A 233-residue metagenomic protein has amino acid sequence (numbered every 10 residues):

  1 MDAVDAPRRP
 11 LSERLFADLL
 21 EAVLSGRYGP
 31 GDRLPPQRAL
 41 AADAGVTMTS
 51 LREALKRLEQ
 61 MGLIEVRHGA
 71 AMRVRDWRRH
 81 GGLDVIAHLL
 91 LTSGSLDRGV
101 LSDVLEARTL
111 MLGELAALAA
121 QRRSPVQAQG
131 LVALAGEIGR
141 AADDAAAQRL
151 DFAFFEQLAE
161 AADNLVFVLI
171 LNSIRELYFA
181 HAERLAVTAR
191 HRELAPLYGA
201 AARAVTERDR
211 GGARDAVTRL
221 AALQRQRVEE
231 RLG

Functional and structural regions predicted by a protein language model:
M1-L110: Short linear motifs at protein or domain termini
L24, Y28, A116, A120 (+5 more regions): Short, flexible helix-adjacent loops and helix caps
Q37, D163-L165, R208-D209: Short loop-to-helix capping motifs
Q37, L55, A135, Y198 (+2 more regions): Short amphipathic alpha-helical/adjacent loop interface patches that line ligand and macromolecule-binding sites
R79-Q157, E193-A216: All-alpha effector-binding/dimerization core of bacterial HTH-type transcriptional repressors
V126, L165-V166: Cytosolic histidine kinase catalytic core of two-component systems
F155-E156, L169-G233: C-terminal all-alpha effector/ligand-binding and dimerization domain of prokaryotic HTH-type transcriptional repressors
